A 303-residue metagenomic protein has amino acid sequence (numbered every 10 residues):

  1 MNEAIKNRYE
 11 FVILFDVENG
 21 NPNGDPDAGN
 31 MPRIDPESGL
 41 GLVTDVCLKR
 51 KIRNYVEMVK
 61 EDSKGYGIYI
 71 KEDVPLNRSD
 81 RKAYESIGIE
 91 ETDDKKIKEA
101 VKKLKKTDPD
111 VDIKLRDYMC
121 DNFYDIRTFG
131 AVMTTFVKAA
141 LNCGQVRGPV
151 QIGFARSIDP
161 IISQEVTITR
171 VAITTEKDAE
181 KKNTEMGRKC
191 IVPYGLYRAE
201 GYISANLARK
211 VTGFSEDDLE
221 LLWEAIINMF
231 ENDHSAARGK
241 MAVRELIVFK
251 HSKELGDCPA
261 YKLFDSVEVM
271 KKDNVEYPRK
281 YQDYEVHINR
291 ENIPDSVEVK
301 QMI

Functional and structural regions predicted by a protein language model:
M1-I303: RNA-binding basic/glycine-rich loop and surface signature characteristic of RAMP-family CRISPR effectors
